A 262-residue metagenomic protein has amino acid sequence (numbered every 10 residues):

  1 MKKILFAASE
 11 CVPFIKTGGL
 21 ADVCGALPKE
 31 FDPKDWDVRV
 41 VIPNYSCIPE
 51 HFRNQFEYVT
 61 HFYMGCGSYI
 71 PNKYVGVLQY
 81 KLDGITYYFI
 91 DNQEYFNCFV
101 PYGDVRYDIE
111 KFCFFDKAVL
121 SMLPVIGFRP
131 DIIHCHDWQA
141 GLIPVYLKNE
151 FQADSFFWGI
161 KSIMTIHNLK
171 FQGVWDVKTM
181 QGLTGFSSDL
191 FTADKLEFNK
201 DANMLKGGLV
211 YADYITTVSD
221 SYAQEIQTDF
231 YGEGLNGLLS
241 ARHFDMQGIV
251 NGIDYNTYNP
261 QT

Functional and structural regions predicted by a protein language model:
M1-T262: Catalytic cores of nucleotide-sugar-dependent glycosyltransferases that transfer UDP/GDP/TDP-activated
